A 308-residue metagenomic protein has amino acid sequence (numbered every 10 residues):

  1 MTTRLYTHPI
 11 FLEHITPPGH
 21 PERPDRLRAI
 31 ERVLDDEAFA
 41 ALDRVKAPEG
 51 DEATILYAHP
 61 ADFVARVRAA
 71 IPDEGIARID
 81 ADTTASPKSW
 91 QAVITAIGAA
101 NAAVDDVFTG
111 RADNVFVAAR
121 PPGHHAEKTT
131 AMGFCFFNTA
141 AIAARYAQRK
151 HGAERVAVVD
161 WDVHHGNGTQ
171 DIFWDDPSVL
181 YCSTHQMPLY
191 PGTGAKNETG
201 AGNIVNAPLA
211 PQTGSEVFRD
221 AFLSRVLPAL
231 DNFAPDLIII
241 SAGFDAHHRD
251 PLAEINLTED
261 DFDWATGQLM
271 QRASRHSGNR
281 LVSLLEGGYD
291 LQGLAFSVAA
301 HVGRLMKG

Functional and structural regions predicted by a protein language model:
M1-G308: HDAC/HDAC-like amidohydrolase catalytic core signature
